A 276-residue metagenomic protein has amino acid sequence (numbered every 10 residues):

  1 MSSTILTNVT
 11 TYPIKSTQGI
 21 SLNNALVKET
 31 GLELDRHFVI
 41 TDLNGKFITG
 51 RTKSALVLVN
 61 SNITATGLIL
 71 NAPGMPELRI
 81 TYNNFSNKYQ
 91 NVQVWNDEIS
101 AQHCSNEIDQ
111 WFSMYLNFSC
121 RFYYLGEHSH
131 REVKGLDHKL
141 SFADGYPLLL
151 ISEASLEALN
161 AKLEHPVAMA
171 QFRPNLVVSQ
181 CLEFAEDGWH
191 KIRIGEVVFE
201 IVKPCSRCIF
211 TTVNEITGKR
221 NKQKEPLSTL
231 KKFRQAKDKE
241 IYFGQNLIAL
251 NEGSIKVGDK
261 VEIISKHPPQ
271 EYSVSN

Functional and structural regions predicted by a protein language model:
M1-N276: Metal-cofactor-dependent catalytic cores
